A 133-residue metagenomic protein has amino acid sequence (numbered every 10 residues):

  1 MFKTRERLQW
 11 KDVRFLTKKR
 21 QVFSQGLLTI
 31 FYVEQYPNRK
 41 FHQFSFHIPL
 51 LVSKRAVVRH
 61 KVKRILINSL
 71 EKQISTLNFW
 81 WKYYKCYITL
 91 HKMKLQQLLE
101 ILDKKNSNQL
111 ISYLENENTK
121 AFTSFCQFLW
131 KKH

Functional and structural regions predicted by a protein language model:
M1-H133: Positively charged, solvent-exposed patches that mediate nucleic-acid binding
